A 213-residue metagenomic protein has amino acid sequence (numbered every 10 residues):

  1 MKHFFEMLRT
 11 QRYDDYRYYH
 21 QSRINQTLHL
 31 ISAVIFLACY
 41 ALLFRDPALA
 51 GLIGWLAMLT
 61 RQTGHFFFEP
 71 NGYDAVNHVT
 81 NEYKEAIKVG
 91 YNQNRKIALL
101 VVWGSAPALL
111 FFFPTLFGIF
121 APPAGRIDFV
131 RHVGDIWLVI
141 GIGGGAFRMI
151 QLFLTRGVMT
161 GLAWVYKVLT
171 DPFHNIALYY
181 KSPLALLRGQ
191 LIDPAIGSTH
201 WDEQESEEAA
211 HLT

Functional and structural regions predicted by a protein language model:
M1-Y16, F67-G90, M149-T213: Membrane-proximal soluble regions of multi-pass membrane proteins
Q11-Y40, E85-V101: Membrane interfacial helix-start motif at the N-side
L30-A41, L59, V139-I142, A146-M149: Hydrophobic alpha-helical transmembrane segments of multipass integral membrane proteins
A38-I53, L110-D135: Helix-coil boundary and interhelical linker segments in multi-pass alpha-helical membrane proteins
R45-P70, G143-T155: Hydrophobic alpha-helical membrane-embedded segments
N92-F117, A177-L184: C-terminal halves and exits of single transmembrane alpha-helices
W103-A124, G189-E203: Alpha-helical transmembrane segments and their membrane-interface junctions in multi-pass membrane proteins
H132-F153, P172: Alpha-helical membrane-embedded segments
